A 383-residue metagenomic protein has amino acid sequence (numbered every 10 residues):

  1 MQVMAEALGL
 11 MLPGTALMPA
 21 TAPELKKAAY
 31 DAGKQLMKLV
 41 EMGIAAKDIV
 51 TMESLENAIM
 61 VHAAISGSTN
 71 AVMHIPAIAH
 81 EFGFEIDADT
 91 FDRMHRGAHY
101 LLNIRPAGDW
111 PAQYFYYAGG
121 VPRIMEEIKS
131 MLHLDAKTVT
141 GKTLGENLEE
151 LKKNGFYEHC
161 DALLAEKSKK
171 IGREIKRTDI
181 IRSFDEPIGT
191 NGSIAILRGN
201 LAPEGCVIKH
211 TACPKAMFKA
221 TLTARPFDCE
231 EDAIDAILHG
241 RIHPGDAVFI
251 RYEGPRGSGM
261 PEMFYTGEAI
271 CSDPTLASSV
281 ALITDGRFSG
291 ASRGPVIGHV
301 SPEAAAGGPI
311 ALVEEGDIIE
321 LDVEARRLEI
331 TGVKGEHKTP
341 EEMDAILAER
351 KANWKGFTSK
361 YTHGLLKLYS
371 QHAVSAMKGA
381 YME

Functional and structural regions predicted by a protein language model:
M1-E303, G308-E383: Catalytic or ion-coupling anion/metal-binding cores of large enzyme and transporter domains
